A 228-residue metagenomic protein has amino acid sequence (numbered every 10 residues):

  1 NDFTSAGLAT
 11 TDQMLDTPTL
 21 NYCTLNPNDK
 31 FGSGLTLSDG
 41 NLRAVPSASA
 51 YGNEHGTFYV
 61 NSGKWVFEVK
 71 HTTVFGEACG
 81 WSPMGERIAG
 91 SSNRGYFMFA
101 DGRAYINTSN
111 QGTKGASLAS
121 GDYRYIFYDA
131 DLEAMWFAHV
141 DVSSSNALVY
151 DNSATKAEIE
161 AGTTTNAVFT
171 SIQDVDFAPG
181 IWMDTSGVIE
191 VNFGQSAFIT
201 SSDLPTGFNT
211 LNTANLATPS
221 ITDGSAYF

Functional and structural regions predicted by a protein language model:
N1-F228: PRY/SPRY (B30.2) beta-sandwich protein-interaction domains and their adjacent Ser/Pro/Gly-rich low-complexity linkers
